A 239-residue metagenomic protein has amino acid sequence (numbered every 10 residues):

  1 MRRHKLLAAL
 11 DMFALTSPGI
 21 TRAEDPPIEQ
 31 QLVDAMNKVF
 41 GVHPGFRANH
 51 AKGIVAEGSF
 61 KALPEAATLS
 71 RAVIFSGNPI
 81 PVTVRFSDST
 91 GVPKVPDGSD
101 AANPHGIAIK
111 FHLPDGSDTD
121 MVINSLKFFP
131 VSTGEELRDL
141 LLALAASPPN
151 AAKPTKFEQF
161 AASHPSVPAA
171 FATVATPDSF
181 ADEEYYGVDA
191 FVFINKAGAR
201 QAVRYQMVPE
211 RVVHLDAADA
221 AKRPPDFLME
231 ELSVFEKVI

Functional and structural regions predicted by a protein language model:
M1-R2, T21: Short, intrinsically disordered low-complexity segments
R3-L7: N-terminal export leaders
A9-M12: Hydrophobic helical h-region of N-terminal Sec-dependent signal peptides in bacterial secretory/periplasmic proteins
T21-I239: Active-site-adjacent core segments of small-molecule enzymes
